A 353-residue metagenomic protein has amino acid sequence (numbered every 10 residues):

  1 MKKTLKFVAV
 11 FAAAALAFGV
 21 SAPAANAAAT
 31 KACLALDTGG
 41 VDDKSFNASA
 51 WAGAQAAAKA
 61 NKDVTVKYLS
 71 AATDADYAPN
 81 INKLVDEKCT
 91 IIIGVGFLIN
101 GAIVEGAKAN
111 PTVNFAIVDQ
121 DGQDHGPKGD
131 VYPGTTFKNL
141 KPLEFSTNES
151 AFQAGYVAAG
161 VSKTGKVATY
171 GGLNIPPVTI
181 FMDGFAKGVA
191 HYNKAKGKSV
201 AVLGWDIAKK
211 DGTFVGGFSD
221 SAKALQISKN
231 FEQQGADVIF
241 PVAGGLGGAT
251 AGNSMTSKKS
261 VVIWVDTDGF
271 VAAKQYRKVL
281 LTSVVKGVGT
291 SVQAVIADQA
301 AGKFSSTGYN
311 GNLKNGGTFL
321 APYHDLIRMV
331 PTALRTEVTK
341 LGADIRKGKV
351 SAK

Functional and structural regions predicted by a protein language model:
M1-V10: Bacterial N-terminal signal peptides that target proteins for export
V8, A17-A25: C-terminal segment of classical bacterial N-terminal signal peptides
A13-A14: Low-complexity proline/serine/threonine-rich segments in eukaryotic and viral proteins
A27-K353: A residue-level marker of the well-folded mature domains of exported/periplasmic proteins
